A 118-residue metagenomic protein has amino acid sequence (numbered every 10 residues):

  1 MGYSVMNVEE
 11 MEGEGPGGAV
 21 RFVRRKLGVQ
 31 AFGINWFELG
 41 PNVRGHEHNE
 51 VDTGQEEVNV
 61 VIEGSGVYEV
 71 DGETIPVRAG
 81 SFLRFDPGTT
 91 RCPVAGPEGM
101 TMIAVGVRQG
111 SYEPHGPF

Functional and structural regions predicted by a protein language model:
M1-G33, G40-P41, P114-F118: A short, N-terminal "cap"/entry segment at the start of jelly-roll beta-barrel domains of the cupin/DSBH fold
Y3, C92-F118: Double-stranded beta-helix
R25-K26, H46-D52, V94-A95, H115: Short histidine-centered beta-strand/loop micro-motifs that create catalytic or ligand/metal-coordination sites
G28-Q30, E69-E73, G96: Short strand-coil-strand connectors
W36-L39, V51-Y68: Short, conserved beta-strand element in jelly-roll/cupin
E47, Y68-E69, F85, R91-P97: Short beta-strand His + acidic residue motifs that chelate non-heme Fe in jelly-roll/DSBH and cupin folds
G72-P87: Short acidic-glycine-tyrosine-enriched beta hairpin
